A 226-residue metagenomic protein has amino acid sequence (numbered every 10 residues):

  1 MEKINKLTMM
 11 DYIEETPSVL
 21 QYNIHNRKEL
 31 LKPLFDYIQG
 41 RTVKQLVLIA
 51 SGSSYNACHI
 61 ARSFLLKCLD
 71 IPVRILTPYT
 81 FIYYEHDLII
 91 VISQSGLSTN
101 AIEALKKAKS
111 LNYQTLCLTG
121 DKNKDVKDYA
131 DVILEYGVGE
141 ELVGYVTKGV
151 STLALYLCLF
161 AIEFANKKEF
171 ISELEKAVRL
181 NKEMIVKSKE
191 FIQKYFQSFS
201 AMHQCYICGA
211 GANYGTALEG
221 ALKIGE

Functional and structural regions predicted by a protein language model:
M1-K44, K182-E190: An N-terminal, well-structured beta->alpha segment
T16, R41, Y129, A201-M202: Structured helix-beta-strand junction loops
Q21, K28, L46, E141-G144 (+2 more regions): Residues in flexible loops and secondary-structure boundaries
K32, Q39-R179, A210, A221-G225: Glycine-rich phosphate-binding loops that contact phosphosugars or nucleotide phosphates
L174-S198, I207: Active-site/ligand-binding-proximal alpha/beta "capping" segment
S200-E226: Acidic catalytic cores of enzymes that act on phosphate-bearing nucleotides/polynucleotides
